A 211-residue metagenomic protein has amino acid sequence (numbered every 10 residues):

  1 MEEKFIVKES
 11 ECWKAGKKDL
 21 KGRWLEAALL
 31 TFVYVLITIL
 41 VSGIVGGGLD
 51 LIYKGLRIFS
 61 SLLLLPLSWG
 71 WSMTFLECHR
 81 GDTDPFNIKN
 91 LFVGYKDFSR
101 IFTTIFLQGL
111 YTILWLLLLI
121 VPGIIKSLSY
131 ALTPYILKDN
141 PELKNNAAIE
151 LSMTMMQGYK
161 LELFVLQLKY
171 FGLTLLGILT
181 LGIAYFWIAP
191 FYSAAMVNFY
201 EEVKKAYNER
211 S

Functional and structural regions predicted by a protein language model:
M1-S211: Hydrophobic alpha-helical membrane segments
